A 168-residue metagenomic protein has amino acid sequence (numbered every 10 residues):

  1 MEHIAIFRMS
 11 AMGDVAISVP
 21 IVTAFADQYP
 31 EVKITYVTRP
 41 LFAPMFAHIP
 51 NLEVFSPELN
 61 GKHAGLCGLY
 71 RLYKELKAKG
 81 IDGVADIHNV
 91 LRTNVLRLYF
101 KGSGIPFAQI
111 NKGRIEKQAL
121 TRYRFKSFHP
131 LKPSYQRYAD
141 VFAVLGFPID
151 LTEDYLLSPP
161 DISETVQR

Functional and structural regions predicted by a protein language model:
M1-R168: Catalytic machinery of carbohydrate-active enzymes, primarily nucleotide-sugar-dependent glycosyltransferases
